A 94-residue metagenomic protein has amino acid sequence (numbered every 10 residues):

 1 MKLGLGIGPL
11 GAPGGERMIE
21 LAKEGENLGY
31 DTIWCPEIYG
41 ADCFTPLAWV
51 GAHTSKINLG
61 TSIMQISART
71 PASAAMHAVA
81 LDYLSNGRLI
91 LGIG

Functional and structural regions predicted by a protein language model:
M1-G60: N-terminal beta1-alpha1-beta2 module of alpha/beta enzyme domains
K2-P13, A68-G94: Flexible, glycine-rich active-site loops centered on histidine and acidic residues that chelate a metal or position
I38-A41, M64-T70: Glycine-rich "substrate-gating" loop/helix at the edge of Rossmann-like oxidoreductase active sites
C43-L47, I66, M76-H77: Alpha-helical scaffolding within the catalytic cores of extracellular/periplasmic polymer-degrading hydrolases
T61-I63, I93: Glycine-rich, histidine-containing beta strand-loop boundary motifs that form or position
